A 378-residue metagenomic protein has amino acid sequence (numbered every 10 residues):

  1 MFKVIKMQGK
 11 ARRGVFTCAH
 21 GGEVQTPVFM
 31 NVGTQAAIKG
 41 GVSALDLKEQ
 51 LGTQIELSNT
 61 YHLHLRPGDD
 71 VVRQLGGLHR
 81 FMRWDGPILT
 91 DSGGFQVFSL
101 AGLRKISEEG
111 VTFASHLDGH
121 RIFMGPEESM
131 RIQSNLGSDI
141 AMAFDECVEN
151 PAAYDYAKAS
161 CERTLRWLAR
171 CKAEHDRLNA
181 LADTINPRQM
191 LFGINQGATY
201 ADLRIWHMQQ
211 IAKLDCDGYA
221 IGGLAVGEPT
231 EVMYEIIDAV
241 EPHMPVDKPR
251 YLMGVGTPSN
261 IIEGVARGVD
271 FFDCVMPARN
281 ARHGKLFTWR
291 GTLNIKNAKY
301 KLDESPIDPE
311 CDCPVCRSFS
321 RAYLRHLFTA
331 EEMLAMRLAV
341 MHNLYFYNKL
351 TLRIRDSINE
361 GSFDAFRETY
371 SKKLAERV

Functional and structural regions predicted by a protein language model:
M1-I185, A298-K301: Non-catalytic, usually N-terminal nucleic-acid engagement modules in DNA/RNA processing proteins
M1-T17, V24-G33, G40-G41, D145-P151 (+1 more regions): C-terminal extensions of enzymes
G22, E56, D91, Q133 (+5 more regions): Conserved, mostly hydrophobic/aromatic
S129, S160, T164-W167, C171 (+5 more regions): Alpha-helical packing segments of well-folded alpha/beta enzyme cores
G137, L168, K172-H175, N179 (+4 more regions): Structural signal for hydrophobic packing residues in well-ordered secondary-structure cores of soluble enzyme domains
N150-A153, K158, G218-L224, M333-M336: Glycine- and acidic
E162-L165, E174, L178, N186-I307: Glycine-rich phosphate/ribose-binding loops and adjacent secondary-structure elements that form binding surfaces
